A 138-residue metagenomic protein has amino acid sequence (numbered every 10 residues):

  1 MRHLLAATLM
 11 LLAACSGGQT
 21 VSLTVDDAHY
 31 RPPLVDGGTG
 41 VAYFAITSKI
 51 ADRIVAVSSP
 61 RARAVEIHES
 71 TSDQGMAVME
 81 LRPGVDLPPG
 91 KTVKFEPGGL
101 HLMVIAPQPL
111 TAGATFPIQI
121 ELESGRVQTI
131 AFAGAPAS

Functional and structural regions predicted by a protein language model:
M1-L4: Positively charged n-region of N-terminal signal peptides that target proteins for export
C15-Q19: Bacterial signal peptide processing site
S22-S138: Compact, glycine-rich, soluble single-domain proteins
